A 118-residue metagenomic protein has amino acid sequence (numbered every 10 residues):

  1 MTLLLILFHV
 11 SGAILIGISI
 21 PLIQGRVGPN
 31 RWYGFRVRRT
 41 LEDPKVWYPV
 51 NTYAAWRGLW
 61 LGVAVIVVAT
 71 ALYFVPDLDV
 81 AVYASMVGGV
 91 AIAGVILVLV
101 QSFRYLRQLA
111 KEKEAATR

Functional and structural regions predicted by a protein language model:
M1-L7, Y73-V82: Helix-coil boundary and interhelical linker segments in multi-pass alpha-helical membrane proteins
L3-I18, M86-A93: Alpha-helical transmembrane segments
L15-Q24, Y53-W56: Alpha-helical transmembrane segments of integral membrane proteins, especially early/N-terminal helices
G17, I66-A71: Alpha-helical transmembrane segments of multipass membrane proteins
S19-G34, V100-Q108: Membrane-water interface of transmembrane alpha-helices
G28-Y48, K111-R118: Cytosolic, membrane-interface loops and tails of multi-pass inner-membrane proteins
N51-A64: Select subsegments of transmembrane alpha-helices in polytopic membrane proteins, especially boundary-proximal
D77-L109: C-terminal structural segments of small proteins and small subunits
